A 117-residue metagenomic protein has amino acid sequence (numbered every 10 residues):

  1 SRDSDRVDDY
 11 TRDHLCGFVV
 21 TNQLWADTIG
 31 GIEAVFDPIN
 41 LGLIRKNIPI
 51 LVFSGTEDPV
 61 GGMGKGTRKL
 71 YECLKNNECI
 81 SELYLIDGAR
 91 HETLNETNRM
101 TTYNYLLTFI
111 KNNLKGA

Functional and structural regions predicted by a protein language model:
S1-L15: Alpha/beta-hydrolase-fold enzymes
V20-G42: Active-site nucleophile elbow and catalytic-triad environment of alpha/beta-hydrolase enzymes
D27-G30, K69, T101, Y105-T108: Alpha-helical elements of Rossmann-like donor-binding domains used by nucleotide-donor carbohydrate transfer enzymes
V35, K75-A117: Catalytic active-site module of serine/aspartate enzymes centered on a nucleophile-bearing elbow/loop
L41-K46, N76-N77: Short, conserved loop/helix-junction motifs that constitute active-site signature segments in enzyme catalytic cores
V52-S54: Short beta-strand/loop motif that positions the catalytic acidic residue of the alpha/beta-hydrolase fold
T56-P59, A89-R90: Acidic beta-to-alpha connecting loop that harbors the catalytic carboxylate
P59-K69: Conserved alpha/beta-hydrolase "acid-adjacent" motif
